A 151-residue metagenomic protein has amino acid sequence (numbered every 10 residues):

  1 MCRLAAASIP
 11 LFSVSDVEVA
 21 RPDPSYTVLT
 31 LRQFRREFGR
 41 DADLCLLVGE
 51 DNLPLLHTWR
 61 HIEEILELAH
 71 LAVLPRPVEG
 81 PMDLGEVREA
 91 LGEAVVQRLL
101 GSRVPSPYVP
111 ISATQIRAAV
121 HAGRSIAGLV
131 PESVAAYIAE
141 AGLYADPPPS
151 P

Functional and structural regions predicted by a protein language model:
M1-P151: Nucleotidyltransferase catalytic core that binds NTPs
